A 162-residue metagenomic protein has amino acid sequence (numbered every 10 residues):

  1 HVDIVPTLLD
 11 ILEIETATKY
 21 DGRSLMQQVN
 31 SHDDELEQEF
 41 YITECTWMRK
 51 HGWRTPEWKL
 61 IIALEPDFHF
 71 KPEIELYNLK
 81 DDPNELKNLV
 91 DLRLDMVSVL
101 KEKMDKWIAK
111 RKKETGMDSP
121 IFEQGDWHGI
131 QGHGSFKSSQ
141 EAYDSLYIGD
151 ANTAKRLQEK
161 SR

Functional and structural regions predicted by a protein language model:
H1-W53, E102, G116-P120: Polar, surface-exposed loop/tail segments that function as active-site lids or cofactor/substrate-recognition elements
V5-L9, E13, M26, Y77 (+3 more regions): Non-transmembrane alpha-helical segments in soluble domains of secreted/periplasmic/extracellular proteins
Q27, E44, T55, A63 (+2 more regions): Active-site donor-binding loop signature of nucleotide-sugar glycosyltransferases
E44, E75, E85: Acidic-residue sensor for enzyme active/binding pockets
R49, E85, M96: Short phosphate-engaging motifs
H51-E75: Low-complexity, glycine/alanine/valine/leucine- and proline-rich hydrophobic stretches
D82: Intrinsically disordered, low-complexity polar regions and short flexible loop motifs
L89-R162: Long, internal low-complexity/basic segments
